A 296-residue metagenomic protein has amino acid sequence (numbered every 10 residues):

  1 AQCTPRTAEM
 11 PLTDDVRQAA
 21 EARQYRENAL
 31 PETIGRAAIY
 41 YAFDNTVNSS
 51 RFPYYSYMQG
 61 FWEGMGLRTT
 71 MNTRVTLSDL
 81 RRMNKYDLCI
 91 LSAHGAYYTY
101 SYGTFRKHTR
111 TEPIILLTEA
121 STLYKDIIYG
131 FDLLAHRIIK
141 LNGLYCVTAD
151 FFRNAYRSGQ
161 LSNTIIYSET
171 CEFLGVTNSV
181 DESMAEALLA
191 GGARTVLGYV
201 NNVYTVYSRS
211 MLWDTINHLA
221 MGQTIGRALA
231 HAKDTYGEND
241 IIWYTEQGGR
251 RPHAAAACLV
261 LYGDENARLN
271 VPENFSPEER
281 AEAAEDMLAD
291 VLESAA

Functional and structural regions predicted by a protein language model:
A1-M10: N-terminal accessory interaction module
M10-G130, H136, M287: A domain-level signal for caspase-like cysteine endopeptidase catalytic cores and their zymogen-processing architecture
R36-Y40, D44-N45, S162-T164, I225-A232: P-loop/Walker A phosphate-binding loop and immediately adjacent motor/lid segment at beta-alpha junctions
A37-Y41, L88-S92, T164-E169, T195-Y199: Structural recognition of the beta-strand scaffold that forms the well-ordered cores of secreted hydrolase catalytic
Y98-R194: Cysteine protease catalytic core and zymogen-processing segment of caspase-like enzymes
I165-E278, E282: Active-site-proximal C-terminal subdomain of hydrolase catalytic domains
A284-A295: A short, N-terminal amphipathic alpha-helix
